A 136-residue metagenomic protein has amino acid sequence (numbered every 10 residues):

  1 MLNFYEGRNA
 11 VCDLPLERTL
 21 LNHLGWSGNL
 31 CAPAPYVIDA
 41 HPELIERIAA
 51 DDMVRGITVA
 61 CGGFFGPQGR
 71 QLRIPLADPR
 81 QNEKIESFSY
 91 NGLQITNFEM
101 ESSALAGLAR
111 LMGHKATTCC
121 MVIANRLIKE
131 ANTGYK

Functional and structural regions predicted by a protein language model:
M1-K136: Glycine-rich phosphate- or other oxyanion-binding loops that anchor nucleotides, phosphorylated ligands
